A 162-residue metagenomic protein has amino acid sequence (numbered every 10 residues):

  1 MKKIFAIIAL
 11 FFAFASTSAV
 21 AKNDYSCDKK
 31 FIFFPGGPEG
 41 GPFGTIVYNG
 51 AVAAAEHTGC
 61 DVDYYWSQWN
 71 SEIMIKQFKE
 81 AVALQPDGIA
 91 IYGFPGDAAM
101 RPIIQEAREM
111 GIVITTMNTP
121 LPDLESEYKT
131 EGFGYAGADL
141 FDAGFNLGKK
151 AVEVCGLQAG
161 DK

Functional and structural regions predicted by a protein language model:
K2-A9: Sec-dependent signal peptide recognition, specifically the positively charged N-region followed immediately by
F11-A13, V52: Generic marker of residues within folded, mature protein domains
F14-V20: C-terminal segment of classical bacterial N-terminal signal peptides
V20-K162: A residue-level marker of the well-folded mature domains of exported/periplasmic proteins
